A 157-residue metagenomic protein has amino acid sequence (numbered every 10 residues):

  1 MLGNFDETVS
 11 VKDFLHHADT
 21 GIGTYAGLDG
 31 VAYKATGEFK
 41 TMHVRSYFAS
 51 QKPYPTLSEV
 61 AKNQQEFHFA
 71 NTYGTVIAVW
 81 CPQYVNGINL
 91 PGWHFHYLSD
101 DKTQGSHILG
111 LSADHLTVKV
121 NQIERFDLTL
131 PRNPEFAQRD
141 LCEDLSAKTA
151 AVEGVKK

Functional and structural regions predicted by a protein language model:
M1-D6, S10, I123-V152: Compact, glycine/acidic-enriched structural inserts
K12-I88: Long, positively charged binding patches that form subdomain-scale interaction surfaces for polyanionic ligands
A49-Q51, W93-H94, S112-A113: Short, solvent-exposed amphipathic alpha-helical segments in soluble enzyme and RNA/protein-processing domains
P82-V85, F95, L116-V120: Small-residue-enriched, tightly packed secondary-structure blocks
G87, D101, V152-E153: Extended, charge-rich C-terminal regions with high alpha-helical propensity
L90-L98: Histidine-centered divalent-metal-coordination microenvironment in nucleic-acid enzymes
S99-L141: A hydrophobic, small-residue-rich beta->alpha segment in the mid-to-C-terminal subdomain of diverse proteins
K156-K157: Accessory, solvent-exposed terminal regions and/or long lumenal/extracellular loops of proteins
